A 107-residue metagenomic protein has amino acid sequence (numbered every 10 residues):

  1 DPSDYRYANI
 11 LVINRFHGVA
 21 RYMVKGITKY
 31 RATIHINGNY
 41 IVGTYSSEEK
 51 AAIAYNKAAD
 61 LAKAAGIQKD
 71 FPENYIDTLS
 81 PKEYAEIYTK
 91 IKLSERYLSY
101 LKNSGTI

Functional and structural regions predicted by a protein language model:
D1-K29, T78-T106: Short, cationic Gly/His-enriched loop motifs
H17-A20, Y45, Q68-F71, I107: Polar, enzyme-active/binding microenvironments
G26-R31, I41-G43: N-terminal core-binding DNA-recognition domain of tyrosine site-specific recombinases/integrases
K29-Y30, E48-L61: J-domain helical core
T33-H35: A general beta-strand register signal
G38-E49: A short, exposed loop/beta-hairpin motif centered on an aromatic-Gly-Thr core
K57-F71: Short arginine-rich
K69-P81: Low-complexity RS/RG/RGG-rich segments used by eukaryotic RNA-binding proteins and nuclear co-regulators for mRNP
